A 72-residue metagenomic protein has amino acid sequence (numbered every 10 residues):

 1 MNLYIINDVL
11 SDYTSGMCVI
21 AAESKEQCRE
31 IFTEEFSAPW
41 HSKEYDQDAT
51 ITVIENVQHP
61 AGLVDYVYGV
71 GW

Functional and structural regions predicted by a protein language model:
M1-S15: Short aromatic-glycine-(Arg/Gly/Cys) micro-motifs in beta-strand/loop hairpins
Y4-I5, E30, T50-V53: Generic short N-terminal amphipathic or hydrophobic helices
N7, E23, I54-E55: A structural detector for beta-sheet-dominated domains
S11, K25-E26, V57: Compositionally biased, intrinsically disordered low-complexity regions
T14-E23: A short, exposed loop/beta-hairpin motif centered on an aromatic-Gly-Thr core
A22-Q27, I31: A short, structured loop/turn motif at beta-sheet edges
E34-W72: Short, mixed-charge low-complexity intrinsically disordered segments
